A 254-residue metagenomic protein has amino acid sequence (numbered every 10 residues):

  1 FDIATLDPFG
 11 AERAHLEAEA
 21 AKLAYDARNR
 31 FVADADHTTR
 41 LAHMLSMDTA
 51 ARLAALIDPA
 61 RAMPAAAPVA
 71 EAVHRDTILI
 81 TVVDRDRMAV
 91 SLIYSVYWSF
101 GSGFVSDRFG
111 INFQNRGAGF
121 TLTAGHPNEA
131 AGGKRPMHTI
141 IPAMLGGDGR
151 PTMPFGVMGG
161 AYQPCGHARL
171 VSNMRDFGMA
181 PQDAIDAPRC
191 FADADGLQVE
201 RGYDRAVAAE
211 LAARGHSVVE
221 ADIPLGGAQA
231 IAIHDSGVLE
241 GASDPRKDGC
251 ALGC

Functional and structural regions predicted by a protein language model:
F1-S95, R108-F109, R116, D222: Internal maturation/activation junctions in enzymes
A14, D86, K134-P136, H167 (+1 more regions): Extended C-terminal subregions enriched in glycine
L56-M63, H74-R75, G202-C254: Cofactor-centric catalytic regions
A60-A67, T121-A130, A213-R214: Short Pro/Gly-enriched beta-strand edge/turn motifs at strand-loop
D84-D86, G146-R150, A232-V238: Short acidic-glycine loop/turn motifs at beta-strand connectors
M88-M153, F177, P181: Active-site rim segments in enzyme catalytic domains, especially the processed small/beta chain of N-terminal
V157-M179: Alpha-helical support elements that line or immediately flank enzyme active sites and cofactor-binding pockets
